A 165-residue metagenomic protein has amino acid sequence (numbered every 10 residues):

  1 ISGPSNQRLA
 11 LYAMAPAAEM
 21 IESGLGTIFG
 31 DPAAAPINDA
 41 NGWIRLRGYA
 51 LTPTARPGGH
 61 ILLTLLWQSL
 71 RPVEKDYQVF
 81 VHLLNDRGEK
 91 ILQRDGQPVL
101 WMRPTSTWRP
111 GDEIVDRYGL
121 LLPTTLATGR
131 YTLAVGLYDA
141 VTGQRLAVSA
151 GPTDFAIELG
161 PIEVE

Functional and structural regions predicted by a protein language model:
I1-E165: C-terminal luminal/periplasmic domains and tails of membrane-associated envelope-modifying transferases
